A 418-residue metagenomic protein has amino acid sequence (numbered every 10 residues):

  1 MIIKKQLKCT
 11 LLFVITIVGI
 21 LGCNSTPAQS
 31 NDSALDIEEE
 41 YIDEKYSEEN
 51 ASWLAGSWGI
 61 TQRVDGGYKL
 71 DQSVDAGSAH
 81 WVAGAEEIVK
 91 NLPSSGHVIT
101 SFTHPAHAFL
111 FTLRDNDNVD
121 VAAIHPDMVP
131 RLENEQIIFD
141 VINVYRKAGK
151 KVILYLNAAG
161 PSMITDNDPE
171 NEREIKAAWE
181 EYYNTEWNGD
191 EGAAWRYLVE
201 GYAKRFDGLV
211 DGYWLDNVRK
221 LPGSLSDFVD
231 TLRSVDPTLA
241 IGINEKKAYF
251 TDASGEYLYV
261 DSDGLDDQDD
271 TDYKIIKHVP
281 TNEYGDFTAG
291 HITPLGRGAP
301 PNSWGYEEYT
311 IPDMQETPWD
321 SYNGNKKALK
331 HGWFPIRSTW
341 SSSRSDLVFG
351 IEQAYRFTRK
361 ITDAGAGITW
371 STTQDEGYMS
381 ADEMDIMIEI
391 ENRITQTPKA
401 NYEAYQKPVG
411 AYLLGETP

Functional and structural regions predicted by a protein language model:
I2-L11: Bacterial N-terminal signal peptides that target proteins for export
L11-L21: Bacterial N-terminal signal peptides
I20-E40: Bacterial Sec-dependent N-terminal signal peptides
A34-P418: Mature catalytic domains of secreted/periplasmic carbohydrate-active enzymes
